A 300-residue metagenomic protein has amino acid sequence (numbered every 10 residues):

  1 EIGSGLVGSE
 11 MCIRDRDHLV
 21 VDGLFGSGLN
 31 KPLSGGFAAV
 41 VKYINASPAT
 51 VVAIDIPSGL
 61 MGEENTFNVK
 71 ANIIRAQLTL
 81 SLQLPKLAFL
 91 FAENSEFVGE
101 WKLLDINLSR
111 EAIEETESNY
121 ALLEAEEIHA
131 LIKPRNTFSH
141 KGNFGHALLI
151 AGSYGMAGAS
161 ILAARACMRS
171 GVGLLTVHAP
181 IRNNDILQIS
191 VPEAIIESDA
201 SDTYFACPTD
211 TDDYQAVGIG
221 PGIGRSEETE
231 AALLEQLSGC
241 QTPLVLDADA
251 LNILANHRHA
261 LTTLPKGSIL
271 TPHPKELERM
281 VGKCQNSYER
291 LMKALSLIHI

Functional and structural regions predicted by a protein language model:
E1, G28-P32, M280-V281: A generic structural signal for short coil/turn motifs at secondary-structure boundaries
E1-I13, I298-H299: Single conserved hydrophobic/aromatic residue that forms the stacking wall/gate of nucleotide- or nucleobase-binding
S9, A49, V172-G173: Short phosphate-binding/catalytic loops that engage adenosine nucleotides
S9, R14-N45, D185-E197, C207-T209: N-terminal small/polar loop signature for handling phosphorylated ligands or for N-terminal nucleophile
D17, F89-L244, N252-L270, P274-I298: Small-residue (G/A/S/T)-rich helix-start motifs and N-terminal tracts that mark the onset
H18-L19, L24-E117: Internal gly/pro-rich beta-alpha loop/helix module that stabilizes soluble enzyme cofactors or their anionic handles
I56-S58, R182, A250: Short beta-alpha junction loops
